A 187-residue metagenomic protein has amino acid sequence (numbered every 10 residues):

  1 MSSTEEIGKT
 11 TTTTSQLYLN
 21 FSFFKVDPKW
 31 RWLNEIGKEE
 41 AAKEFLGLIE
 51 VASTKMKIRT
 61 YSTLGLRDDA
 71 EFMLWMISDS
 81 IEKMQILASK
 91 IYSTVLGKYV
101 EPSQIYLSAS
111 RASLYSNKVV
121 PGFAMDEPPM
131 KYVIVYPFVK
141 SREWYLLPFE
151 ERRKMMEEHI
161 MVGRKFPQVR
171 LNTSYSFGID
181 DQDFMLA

Functional and structural regions predicted by a protein language model:
M1-S53, I81-M84, S103-K165, F177-D181: Short S/T/G/P-rich N-terminal loop/turn motif that feeds into the first structured element of a domain
G8-K9, I58-L64, Y92-S93, P121-F123 (+1 more regions): Catalytic micro-motifs at enzyme active sites that drive phosphoryl/nucleotidyl and oxygen chemistry
F24, T63, M73-D79, A88-K90 (+2 more regions): A structural feature that tracks compact, well-ordered secondary-structure segments with a strong bias toward
F45-D79, K83-M84: Long, hydrophobic/aromatic-enriched structural stretches that serve as scaffold segments
R67-E71, V100-P102, K131: Short connector loops at helix/strand junctions that flank enzyme active sites, especially segments positioning acidic
D68-A70, D180-D183: A short, glycine/Asx- and small/polar-enriched loop/turn that sits immediately N-terminal to a beta-strand
I91-Y99: A common structural junction motif
